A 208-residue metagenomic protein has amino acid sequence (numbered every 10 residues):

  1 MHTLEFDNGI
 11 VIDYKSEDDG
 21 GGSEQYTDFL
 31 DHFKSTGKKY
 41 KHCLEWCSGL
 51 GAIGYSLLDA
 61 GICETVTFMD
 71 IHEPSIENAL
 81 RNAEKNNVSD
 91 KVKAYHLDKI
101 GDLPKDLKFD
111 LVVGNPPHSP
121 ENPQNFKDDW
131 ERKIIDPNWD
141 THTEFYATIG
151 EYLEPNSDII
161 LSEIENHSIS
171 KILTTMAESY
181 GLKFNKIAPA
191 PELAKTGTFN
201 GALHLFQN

Functional and structural regions predicted by a protein language model:
M1-S35: Class I SAM-dependent transferase core
Y14-K15, Y95-L97, I187-A190: Conserved beta-strand termini and adjacent loop/short-helix elements that scaffold enzyme active sites in alpha/beta
Q25-K105, G114, P120-E121: Conserved SAM/SAH cofactor-binding pocket of Class I
L80-R81, Q124-K127, I172-T175: Short amphipathic alpha-helical segments
L111: Short, Asp-centered acidic motifs that coordinate Mg2+ and/or phosphate in catalytic or ligand-binding sites
P116-E144: Mobile active-site "lid"/loop adjacent to the S-adenosyl-L-methionine
T141-E192, G197-F199: Conserved Class I SAM-dependent methyltransferase catalytic core
L205-N208: C-terminal lobe and adjacent flexible extensions of AdoMet/dcAdoMet transferase-like proteins
